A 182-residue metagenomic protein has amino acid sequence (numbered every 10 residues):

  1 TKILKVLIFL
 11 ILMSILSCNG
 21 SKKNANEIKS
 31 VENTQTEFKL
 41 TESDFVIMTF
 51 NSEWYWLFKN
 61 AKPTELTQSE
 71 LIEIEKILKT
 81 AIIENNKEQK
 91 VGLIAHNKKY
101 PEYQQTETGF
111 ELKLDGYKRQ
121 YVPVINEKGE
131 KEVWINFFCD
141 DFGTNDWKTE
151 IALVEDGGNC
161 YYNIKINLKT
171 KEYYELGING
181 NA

Functional and structural regions predicted by a protein language model:
T1-V31: Bacterial Sec-dependent N-terminal signal peptides
L4, L12, E32-Q35, Q104-G109 (+3 more regions): Proteins with a high burden of low-complexity, intrinsically disordered sequence enriched in S/T/G/P/A and R, requiring
V31-D146: Surface-exposed acidic loop/strand-edge motifs in secreted or periplasmic proteins that form small linear binding
K128-A182: Extracytoplasmic electrostatic interaction patches
